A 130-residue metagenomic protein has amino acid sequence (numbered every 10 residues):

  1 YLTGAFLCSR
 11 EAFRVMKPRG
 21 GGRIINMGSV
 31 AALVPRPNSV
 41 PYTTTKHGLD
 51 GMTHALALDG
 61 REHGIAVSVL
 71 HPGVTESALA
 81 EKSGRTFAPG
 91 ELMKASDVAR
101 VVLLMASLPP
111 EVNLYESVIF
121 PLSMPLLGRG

Functional and structural regions predicted by a protein language model:
S9, T45: Active-site helix of classical SDR
E11-R23: A short helix-coil junction within the Rossmann-fold of NAD(P)-dependent oxidoreductases
V15, V34, A55-I65: Active-site-adjacent segment of SDR/Rossmann-fold oxidoreductases
S29: Residue(s) in the substrate-gating loop at a strand-loop-helix junction that position the organic substrate next
V34-V40, E91: Active-site loop immediately N-terminal to the catalytic Tyr-X3-Lys motif of short-chain dehydrogenase/reductase
N38, V69-S83, G130: Short beta-loop-alpha junction of Rossmann-like oxidoreductase domains
H63-I65, V69-L70, R85-L127: C-terminal helical subdomain
